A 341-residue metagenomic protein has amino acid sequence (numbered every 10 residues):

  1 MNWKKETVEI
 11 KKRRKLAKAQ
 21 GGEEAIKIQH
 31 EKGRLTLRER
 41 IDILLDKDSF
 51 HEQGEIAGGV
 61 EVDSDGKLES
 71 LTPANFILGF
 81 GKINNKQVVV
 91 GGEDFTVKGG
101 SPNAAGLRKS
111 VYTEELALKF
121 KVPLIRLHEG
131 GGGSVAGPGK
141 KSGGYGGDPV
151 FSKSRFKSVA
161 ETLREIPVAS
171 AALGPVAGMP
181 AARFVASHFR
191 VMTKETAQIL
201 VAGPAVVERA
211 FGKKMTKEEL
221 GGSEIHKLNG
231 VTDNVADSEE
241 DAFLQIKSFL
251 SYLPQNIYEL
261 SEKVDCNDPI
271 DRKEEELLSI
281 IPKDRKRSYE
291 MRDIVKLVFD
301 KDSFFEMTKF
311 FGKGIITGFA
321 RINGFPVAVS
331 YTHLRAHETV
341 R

Functional and structural regions predicted by a protein language model:
M1-L78, K82: N-terminal amphipathic, basic-rich helices that act as targeting or association modules
T72-G106, T113: Glycine-rich active-site/cofactor-binding loop and its immediate structural neighborhood
G79-K82, A160-E161, A182-R183, E224-I225 (+2 more regions): Replace "in large, NTP-powered and nucleic-acid-processing enzymes" with "in large, NTP-powered factors and other
V88-G92, G99-P102, P123-L127, E165-V176: A short, small-residue-rich loop immediately preceding and capping a beta-strand
H128-Y258: Conserved catalytic cores of soluble enzyme domains, especially glycine-rich substrate-binding beta-alpha loops
E240-S288: Terminal amphipathic helices with adjacent charged low-complexity linkers/tails
N267-I322: Active-site loops and adjacent core secondary-structure elements that bind or stabilize anionic groups
H333-R341: Single conserved hydrophobic/aromatic residue that forms the stacking wall/gate of nucleotide- or nucleobase-binding
